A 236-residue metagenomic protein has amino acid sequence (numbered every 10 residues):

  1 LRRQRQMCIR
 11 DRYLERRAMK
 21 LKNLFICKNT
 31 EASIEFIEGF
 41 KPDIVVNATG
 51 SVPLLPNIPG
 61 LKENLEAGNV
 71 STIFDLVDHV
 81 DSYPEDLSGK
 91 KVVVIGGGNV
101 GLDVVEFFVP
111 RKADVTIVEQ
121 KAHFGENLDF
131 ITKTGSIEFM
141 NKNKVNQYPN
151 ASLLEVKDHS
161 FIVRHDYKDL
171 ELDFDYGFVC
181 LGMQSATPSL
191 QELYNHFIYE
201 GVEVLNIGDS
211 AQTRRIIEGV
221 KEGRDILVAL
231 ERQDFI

Functional and structural regions predicted by a protein language model:
L1-I9: Single conserved hydrophobic/aromatic residue that forms the stacking wall/gate of nucleotide- or nucleobase-binding
D11, N69-I73, T132-I137, V220-G223: Amphipathic alpha-helical segments in well-structured domains
R12-A32, N141-L153: A conserved beta-strand/loop element that lines the FAD pocket in flavoprotein oxidoreductases
E15-L21, P59-E66, I137-K144, L193-Y199: Short, conserved catalytic or adaptor-binding loops enriched in Gly and charged residues
I26-K41, A48-I58, T72-N127, R164-I236: Rossmann-like dinucleotide/flavin-binding elements
D129-T132, S136-P149, L153-E155, D225-I236: Mid-to-C-terminal Rossmann-like scaffold of FAD/NAD(P)H-dependent oxidoreductases
E155-V156, N206: Generic beta-strand structural signal
K157-F161: Short, hydrophobic/aromatic-rich segments at coil-to-beta transitions
